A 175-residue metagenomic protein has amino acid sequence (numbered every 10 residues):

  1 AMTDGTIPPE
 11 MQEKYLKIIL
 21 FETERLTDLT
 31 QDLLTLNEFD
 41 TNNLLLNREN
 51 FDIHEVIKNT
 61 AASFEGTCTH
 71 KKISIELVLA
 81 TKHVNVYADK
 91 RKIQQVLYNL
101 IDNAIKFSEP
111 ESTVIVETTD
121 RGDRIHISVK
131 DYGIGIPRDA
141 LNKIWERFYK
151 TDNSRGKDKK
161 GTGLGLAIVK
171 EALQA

Functional and structural regions predicted by a protein language model:
I7, M11, T41-L46, N85-A88: Conserved micro-motifs of the catalytic ATP-binding
F21-L26: Short alpha-helical segment of the dimerization/phosphotransfer core of two-component systems
N47-D52, T69, S74-V84: Conserved catalytic submotifs in the C-terminal HATPase_c
A104-I105: Short helix-loop "hinge" at the ATP-lid/N-box region of the Bergerat-fold HATPase_c
E111-D123: Short beta-strand/loop element within the Bergerat-fold HATPase_c
D131: Acidic ATP/Mg2+-coordinating residue in the GHKL
I136-F148: Short conserved segment of the HATPase_c
L173-Q174: Detector for a conserved hydrophobic position within an alpha-helical segment of the HATPase_c
